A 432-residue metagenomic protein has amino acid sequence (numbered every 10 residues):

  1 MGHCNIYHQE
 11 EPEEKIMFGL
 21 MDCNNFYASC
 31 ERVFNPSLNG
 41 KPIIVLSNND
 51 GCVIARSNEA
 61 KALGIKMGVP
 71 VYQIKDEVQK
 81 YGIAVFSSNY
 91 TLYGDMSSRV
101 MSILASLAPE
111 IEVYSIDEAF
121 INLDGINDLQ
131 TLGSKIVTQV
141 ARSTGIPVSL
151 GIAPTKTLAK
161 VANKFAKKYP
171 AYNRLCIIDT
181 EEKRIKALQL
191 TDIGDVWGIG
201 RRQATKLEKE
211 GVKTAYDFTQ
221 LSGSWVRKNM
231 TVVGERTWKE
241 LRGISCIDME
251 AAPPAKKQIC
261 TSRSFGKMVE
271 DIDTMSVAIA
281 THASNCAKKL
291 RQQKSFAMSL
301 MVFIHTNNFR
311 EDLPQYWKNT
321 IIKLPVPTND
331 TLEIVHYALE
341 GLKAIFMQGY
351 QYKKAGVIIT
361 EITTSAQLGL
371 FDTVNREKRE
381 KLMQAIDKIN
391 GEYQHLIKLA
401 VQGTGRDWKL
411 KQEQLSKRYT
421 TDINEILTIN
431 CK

Functional and structural regions predicted by a protein language model:
M1-K239, D248, K288, R376-G391 (+2 more regions): Gly/Gly-Pro- and Ser/Thr-rich, intrinsically disordered tail segments characteristic of DNA damage-repair and tolerance
L20, D195, T205-G349: DNA-contacting surface of Y-family translesion DNA polymerases
F26, N49-C52, N307-R310, I362-S365: Short, charged/polar surface micro-motifs in flexible loops or helix N-caps
Y114-E118, A153-K156, S295-S299, Y350-K354: Short Gly/Ser/Thr- and Asp/Glu-enriched loop/turn motifs at secondary-structure junctions
A119-D124, N319-P325, T364-D372: Short, hydrophobic beta-strand segments
N127-T131, E311, T363-L368: Short, charged/polar, Gly/Pro-enriched secondary-structure boundary elements
L313-Q315, Q367-L370, L410: Short conserved micro-motifs at the rims of enzyme active sites and ligand-binding pockets
E333-V335, L339-E392: C-terminal hydrophobic structural anchor segments that stabilize assembly/packing rather than catalytic chemistry
